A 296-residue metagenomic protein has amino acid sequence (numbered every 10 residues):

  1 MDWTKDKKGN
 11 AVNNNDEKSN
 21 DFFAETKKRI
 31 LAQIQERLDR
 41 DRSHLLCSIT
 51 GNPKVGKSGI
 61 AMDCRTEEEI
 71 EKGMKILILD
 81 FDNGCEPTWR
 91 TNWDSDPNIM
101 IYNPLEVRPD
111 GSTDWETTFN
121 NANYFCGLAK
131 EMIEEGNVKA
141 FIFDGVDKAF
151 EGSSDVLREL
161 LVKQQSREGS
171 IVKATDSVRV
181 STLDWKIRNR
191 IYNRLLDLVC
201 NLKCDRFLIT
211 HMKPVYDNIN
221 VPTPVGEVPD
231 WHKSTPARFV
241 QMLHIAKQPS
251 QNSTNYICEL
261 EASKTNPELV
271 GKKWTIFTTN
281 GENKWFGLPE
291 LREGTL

Functional and structural regions predicted by a protein language model:
M1-A32, D41-C47, Q251-L296: C-terminal regions of RecA-like/P-loop NTPase motor modules
I34-R37, W231: Generic recognition of flexible, low-complexity loop/linker segments
R37-G136, A140, D147-G152: Conserved P-loop
H44, C64-K72, F81, M132-E135 (+5 more regions): Phosphate-handling catalytic cores of nucleic-acid transaction enzymes
D82-E86, R108, V146-A149, V156 (+3 more regions): Conserved nucleotide-binding/hydrolysis micro-motifs of P-loop NTPases
Y124-K139, G145-E159, K264, K273-I276 (+1 more regions): P-loop NTPase motor domains
A140-S234: P-loop NTPase motor core
D197-G281: Phosphate-binding/switch region of NTP-binding enzymes
